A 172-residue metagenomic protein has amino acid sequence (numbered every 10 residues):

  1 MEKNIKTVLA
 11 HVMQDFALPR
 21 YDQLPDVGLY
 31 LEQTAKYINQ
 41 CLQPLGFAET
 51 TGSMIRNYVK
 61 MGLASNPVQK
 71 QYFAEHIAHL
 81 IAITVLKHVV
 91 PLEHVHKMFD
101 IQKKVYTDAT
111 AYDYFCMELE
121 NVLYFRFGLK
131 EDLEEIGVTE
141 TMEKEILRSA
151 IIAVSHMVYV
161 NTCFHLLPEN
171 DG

Functional and structural regions predicted by a protein language model:
M1-K103: Basic helix-turn-helix/winged-helix DNA-binding cores and closely related short helical interaction motifs
M98-I101, V105-G172: Intrinsically disordered, low-complexity, charge-dense segments enriched in Lys/Arg and Glu/Asp interspersed
